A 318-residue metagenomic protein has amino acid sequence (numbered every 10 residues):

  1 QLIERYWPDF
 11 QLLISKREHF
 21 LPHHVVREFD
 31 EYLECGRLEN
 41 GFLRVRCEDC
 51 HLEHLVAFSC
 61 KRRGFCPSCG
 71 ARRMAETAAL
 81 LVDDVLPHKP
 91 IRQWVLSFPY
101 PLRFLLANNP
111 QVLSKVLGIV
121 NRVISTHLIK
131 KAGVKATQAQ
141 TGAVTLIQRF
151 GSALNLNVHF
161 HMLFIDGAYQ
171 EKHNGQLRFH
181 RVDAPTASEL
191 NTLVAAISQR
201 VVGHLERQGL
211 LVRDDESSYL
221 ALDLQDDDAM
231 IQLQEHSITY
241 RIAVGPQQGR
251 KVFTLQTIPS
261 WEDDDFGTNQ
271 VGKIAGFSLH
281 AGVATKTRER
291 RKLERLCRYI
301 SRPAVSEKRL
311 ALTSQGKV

Functional and structural regions predicted by a protein language model:
Q1-V318: Beta->alpha loop/short-helix hinge microenvironment recognizer with preference for catalytic Tyr/His contexts
